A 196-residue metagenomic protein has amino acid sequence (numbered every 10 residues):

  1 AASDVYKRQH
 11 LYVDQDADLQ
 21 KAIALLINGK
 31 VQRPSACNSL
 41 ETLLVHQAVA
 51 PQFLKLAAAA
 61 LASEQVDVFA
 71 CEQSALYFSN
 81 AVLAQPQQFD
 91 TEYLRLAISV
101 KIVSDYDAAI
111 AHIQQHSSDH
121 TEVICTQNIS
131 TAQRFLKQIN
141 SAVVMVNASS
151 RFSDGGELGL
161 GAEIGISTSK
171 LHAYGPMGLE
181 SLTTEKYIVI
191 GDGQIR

Functional and structural regions predicted by a protein language model:
A1-Y6: Short, small-residue-biased leader/transition segments that mark boundaries at the very start of proteins
K7, H46, A109: Residue-level signal for inorganic ion chemistry
R8-Y12, L19-Q20, A75-Y77, F152-S153: Short gly/pro/ser/thr-enriched loop/turn and capping motifs at secondary-structure boundaries
Q15, L25-F69: A conserved active-site cap/scaffold subdomain adjacent to cofactor or substrate pockets
A17-L26, I98-D105: A general structural motif
D18-K21, A50-P51, L171: Short helix-loop capping/hinge motifs at secondary-structure junctions, enriched in acidic/polar residues
Q52-R95, S99-I102, D107-A108: Oxyanion-binding "anion nests"
Q85-R196: Conserved C-terminal structural/oligomerization subdomain of aldehyde/semialdehyde dehydrogenase
